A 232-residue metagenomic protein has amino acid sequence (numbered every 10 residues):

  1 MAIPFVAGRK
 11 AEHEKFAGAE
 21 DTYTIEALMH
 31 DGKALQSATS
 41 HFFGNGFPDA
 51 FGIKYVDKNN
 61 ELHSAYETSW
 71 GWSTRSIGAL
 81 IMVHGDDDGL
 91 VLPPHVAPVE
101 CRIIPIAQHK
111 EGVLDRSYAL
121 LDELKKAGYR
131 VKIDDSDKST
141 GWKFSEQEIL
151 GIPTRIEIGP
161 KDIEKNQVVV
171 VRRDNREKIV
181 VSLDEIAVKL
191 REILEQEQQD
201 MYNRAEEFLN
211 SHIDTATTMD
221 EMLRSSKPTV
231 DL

Functional and structural regions predicted by a protein language model:
M1-L232: NTP/phosphate- and nucleic-acid-binding module
